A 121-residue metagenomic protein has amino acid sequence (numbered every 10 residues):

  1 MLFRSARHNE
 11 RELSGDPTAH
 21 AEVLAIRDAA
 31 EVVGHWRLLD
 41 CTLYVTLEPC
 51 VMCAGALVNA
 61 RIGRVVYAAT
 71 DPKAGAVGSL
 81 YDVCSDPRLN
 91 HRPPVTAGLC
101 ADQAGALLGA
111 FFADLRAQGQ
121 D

Functional and structural regions predicted by a protein language model:
M1-L2: Short, small-residue-biased leader/transition segments that mark boundaries at the very start of proteins
E10-D28: A short, polar/charged loop-to-alpha-helix boundary motif
V32: Conserved catalytic cysteine-centered active-site region of acyl-thioester-dependent Claisen-condensing enzymes
H35-E48: Immediate flanking context of iron-sulfur cluster ligation sites
M52-D121: Zinc-dependent deaminase
